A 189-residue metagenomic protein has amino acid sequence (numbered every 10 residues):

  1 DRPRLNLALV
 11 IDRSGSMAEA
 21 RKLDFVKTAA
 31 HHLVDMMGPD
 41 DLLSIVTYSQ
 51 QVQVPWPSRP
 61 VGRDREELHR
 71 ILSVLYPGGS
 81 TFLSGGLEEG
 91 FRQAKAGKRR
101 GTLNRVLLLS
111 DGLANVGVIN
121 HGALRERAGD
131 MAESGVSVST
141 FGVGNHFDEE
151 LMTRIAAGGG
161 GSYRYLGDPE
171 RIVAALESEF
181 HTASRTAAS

Functional and structural regions predicted by a protein language model:
D1-S189: Exposed acidic/Ser/Thr-rich ligand/metal-binding surfaces
